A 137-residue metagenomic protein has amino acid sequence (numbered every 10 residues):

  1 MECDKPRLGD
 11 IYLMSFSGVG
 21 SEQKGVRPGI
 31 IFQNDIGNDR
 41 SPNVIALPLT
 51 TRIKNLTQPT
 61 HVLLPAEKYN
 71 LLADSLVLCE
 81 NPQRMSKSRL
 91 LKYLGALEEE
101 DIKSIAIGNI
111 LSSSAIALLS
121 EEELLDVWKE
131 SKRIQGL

Functional and structural regions predicted by a protein language model:
D4, E67-L137: C-terminal terminal-subdomain/extension
S21-V26, I31-E67: Compact nucleic-acid interaction/catalytic patches
